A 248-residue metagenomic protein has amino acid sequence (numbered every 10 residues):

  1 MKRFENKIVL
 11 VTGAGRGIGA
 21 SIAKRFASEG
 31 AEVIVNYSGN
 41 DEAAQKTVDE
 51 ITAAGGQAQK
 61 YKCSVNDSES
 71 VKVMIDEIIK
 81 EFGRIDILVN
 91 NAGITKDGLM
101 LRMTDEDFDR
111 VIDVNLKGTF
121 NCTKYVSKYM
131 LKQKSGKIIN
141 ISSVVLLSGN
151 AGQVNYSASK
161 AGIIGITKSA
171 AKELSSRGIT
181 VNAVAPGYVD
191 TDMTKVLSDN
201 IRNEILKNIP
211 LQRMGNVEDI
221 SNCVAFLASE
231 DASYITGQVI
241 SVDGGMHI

Functional and structural regions predicted by a protein language model:
I8, G15-G17: Conserved glycine-rich cofactor-binding loop
A31-K46: Conserved glycine-rich Rossmann-like NAD(P)H-binding loop of the short-chain dehydrogenase/reductase
L99-M100, T104-I112, I205: Substrate-binding pocket helix/loop in short-chain dehydrogenase/reductase
T123, S159, T167: Active-site helix of classical SDR
K128, K172-S176, S233: Alpha-helical segment proximal to the catalytic Tyr-Lys
S143: Residue(s) in the substrate-gating loop at a strand-loop-helix junction that position the organic substrate next
A183, L206-D231, I235, G244: C-terminal helical subdomain
